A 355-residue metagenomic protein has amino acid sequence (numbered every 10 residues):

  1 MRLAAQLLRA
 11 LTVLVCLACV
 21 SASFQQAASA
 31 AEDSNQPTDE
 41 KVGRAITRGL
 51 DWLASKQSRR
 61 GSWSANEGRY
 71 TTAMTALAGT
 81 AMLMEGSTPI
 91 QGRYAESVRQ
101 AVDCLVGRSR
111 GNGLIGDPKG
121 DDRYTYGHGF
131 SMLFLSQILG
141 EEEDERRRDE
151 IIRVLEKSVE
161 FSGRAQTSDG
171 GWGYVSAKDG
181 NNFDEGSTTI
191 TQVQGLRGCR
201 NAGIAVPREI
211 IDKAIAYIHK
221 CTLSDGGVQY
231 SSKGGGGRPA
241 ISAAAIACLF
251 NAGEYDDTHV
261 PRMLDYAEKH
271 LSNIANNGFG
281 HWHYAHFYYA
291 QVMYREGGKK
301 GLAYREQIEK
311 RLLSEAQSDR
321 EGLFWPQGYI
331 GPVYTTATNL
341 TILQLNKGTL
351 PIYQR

Functional and structural regions predicted by a protein language model:
M1-Q6: N-terminal secretory signal peptides that target proteins for export/translocation
R9-S23: Bacterial N-terminal signal peptides
S21-A31: Signal peptide processing junction and immediate N-terminal pro/mature segment of secreted/exported proteins
S29-R48, S62-S97, R110-D212, K220-Q307 (+1 more regions): An alpha-helical repeat/solenoid feature that recognizes helix-turn-helix modules
A54-Q57, L323-F324: Large, well-folded core regions of big proteins
V102-L105: Patatin-like phospholipase
L312-E315: A hydrophobic alpha-helical transmembrane-helix feature that marks the membrane cores and membrane-interface segments
